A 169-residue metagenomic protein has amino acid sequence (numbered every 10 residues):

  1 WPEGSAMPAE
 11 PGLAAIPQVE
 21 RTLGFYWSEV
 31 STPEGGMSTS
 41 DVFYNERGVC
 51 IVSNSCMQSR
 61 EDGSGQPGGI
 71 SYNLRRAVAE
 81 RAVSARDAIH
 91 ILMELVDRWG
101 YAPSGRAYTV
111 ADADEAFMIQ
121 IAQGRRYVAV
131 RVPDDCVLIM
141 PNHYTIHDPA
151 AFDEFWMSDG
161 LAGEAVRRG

Functional and structural regions predicted by a protein language model:
W1-S71, I91-G169: A contiguous strand-loop segment
G63-S64, L74-A82: Second-shell loop/turn segments in exported
